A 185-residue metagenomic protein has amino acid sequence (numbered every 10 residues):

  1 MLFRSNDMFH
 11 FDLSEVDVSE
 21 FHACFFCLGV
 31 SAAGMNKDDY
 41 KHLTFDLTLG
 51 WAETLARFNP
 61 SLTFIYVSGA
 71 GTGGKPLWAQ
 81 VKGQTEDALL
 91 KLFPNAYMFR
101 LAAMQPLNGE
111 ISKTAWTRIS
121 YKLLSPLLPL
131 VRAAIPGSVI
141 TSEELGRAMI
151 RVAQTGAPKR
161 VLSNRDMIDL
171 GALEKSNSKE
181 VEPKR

Functional and structural regions predicted by a protein language model:
F3-G50, T54-F58: NAD(P)H-binding glycine-rich loop region in Rossmannoid oxidoreductase-like domains and their noncatalytic homologs
M8-F9, A70, A102-M104: Short, solvent-exposed coil/turn elements at secondary-structure transition points
C27, F64-G69, F99-L101: SDR active-site strand-loop-helix element
G29-A32, G69-T72, P106: Active-site proximal helix/loop that lines the substrate pocket of Rossmann-like NAD(P)-dependent oxidoreductase domains
G34-N36, G73-P76: A generic structural signal for short coil/turn motifs at secondary-structure boundaries
F58-L62, F93-P94: A short helix->loop->beta-strand "cap" motif at the edges of active sites that frequently abuts
G74-N177: Oxidoreductase cofactor-interface core, primarily capturing Rossmann-like NAD(P)-dependent enzymes
E182-R185: Long, low-complexity, intrinsically disordered segments
